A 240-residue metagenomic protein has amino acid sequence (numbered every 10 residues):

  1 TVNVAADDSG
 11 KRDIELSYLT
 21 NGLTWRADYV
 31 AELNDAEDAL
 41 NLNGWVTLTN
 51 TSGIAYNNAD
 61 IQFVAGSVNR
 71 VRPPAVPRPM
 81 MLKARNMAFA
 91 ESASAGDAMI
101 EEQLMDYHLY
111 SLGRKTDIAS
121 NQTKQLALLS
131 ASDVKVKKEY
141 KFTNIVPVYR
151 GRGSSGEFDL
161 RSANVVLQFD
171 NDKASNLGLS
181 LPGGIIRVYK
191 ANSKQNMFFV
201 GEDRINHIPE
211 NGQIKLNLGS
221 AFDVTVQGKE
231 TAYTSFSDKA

Functional and structural regions predicted by a protein language model:
T1-A240: Long, intrinsically disordered, low-complexity accessory segments associated with secretion and vesicular trafficking
